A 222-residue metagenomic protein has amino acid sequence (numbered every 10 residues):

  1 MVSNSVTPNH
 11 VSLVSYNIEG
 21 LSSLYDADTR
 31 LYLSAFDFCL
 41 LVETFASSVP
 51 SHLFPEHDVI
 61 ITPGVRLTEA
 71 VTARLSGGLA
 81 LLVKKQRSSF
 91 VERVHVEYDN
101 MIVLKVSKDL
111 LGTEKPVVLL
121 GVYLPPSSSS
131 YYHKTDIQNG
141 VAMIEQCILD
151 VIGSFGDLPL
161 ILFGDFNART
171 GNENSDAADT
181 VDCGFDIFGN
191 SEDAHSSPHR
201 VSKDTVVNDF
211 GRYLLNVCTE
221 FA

Functional and structural regions predicted by a protein language model:
M1-A222: A shared catalytic/ligand-binding motif for oxyanion handling
